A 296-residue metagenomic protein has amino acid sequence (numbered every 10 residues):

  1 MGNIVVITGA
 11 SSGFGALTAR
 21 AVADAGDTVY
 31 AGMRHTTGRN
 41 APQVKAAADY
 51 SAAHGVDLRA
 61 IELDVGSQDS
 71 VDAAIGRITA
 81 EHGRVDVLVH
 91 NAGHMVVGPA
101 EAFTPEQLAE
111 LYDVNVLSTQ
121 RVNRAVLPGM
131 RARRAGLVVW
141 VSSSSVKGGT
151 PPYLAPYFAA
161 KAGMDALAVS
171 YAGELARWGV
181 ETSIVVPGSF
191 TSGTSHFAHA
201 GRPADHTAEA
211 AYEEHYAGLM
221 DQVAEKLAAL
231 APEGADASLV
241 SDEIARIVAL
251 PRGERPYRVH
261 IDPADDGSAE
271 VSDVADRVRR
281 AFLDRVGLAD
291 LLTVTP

Functional and structural regions predicted by a protein language model:
S11-S12: Conserved glycine-rich cofactor-binding loop
A25-V44: Conserved glycine-rich Rossmann-like NAD(P)H-binding loop of the short-chain dehydrogenase/reductase
G38, I61-A73, P105: The beta1-alpha1 cofactor-binding region of Rossmann-like NAD(H)/NADP(H)-dependent oxidoreductases
P99-A100, Q107-A109: Substrate-binding pocket helix/loop in short-chain dehydrogenase/reductase
N123-R124: A short, exposed helix-loop element centered on a Lys and neighboring polar residues
V139-G163, V169, G173-A176, G188-P203: Catalytic loop of short-chain dehydrogenase/reductase
G173-R255: SDR active-site lid
